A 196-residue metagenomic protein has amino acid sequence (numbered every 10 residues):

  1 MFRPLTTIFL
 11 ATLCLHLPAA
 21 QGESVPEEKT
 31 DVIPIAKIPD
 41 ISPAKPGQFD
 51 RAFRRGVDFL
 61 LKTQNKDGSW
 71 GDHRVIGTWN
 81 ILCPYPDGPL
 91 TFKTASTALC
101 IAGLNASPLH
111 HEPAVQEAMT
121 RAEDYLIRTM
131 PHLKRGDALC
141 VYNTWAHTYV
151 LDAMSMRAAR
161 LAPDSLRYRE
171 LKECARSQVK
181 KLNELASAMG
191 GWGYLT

Functional and structural regions predicted by a protein language model:
M1-P4: Positively charged n-region of N-terminal signal peptides that target proteins for export
T6-H16: Bacterial N-terminal signal peptides
P18-T196: Preference for long, amphipathic alpha-helical scaffolds in soluble/luminal domains and all-alpha bundles
